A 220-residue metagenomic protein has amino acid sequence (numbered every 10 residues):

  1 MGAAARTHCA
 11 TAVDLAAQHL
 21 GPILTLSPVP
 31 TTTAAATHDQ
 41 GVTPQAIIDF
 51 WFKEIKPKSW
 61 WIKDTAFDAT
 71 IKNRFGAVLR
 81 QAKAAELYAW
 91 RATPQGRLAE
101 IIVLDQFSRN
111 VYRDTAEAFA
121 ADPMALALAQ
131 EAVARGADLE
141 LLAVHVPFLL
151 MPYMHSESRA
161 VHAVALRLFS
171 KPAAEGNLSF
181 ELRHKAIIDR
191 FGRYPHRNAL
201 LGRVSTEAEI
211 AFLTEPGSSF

Functional and structural regions predicted by a protein language model:
G2-A3: Intrinsic, low-complexity polybasic segments
L15, L20, L24-L26: Leucine-biased recognition of intrinsically disordered, low-complexity hydrophobic segments
L26-L98, V103-D114, F119-F220: Intrinsically disordered, low-complexity activation-like regions
